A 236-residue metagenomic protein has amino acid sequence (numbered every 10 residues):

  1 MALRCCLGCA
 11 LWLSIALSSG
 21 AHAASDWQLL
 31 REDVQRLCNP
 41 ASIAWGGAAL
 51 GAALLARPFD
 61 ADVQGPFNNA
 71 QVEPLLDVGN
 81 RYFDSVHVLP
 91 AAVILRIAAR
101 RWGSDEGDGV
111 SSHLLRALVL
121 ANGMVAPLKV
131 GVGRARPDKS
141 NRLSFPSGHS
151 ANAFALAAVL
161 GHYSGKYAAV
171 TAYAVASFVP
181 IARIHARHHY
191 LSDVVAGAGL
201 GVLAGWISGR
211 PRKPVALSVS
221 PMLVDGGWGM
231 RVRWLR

Functional and structural regions predicted by a protein language model:
M1-A2: N-terminal secretory signal peptides that target proteins for export/translocation
C6-S18: Bacterial N-terminal signal peptides
A24-P146, A151-I184: Hydrophobic alpha-helical bundle signature of multipass membrane enzymes
A99-W102, S164, W206-A216, W234-R236: Outer-membrane beta-barrel proteins
H149-L156, H189-R212: Alpha-helical transmembrane segments that form the membrane-embedded catalytic/substrate-binding core of multi-pass
V215-L223: Transmembrane beta-strand segments that form the barrel wall of outer-membrane beta-barrel proteins
D225-R236: Outer-membrane beta-barrel "beta-signal"
